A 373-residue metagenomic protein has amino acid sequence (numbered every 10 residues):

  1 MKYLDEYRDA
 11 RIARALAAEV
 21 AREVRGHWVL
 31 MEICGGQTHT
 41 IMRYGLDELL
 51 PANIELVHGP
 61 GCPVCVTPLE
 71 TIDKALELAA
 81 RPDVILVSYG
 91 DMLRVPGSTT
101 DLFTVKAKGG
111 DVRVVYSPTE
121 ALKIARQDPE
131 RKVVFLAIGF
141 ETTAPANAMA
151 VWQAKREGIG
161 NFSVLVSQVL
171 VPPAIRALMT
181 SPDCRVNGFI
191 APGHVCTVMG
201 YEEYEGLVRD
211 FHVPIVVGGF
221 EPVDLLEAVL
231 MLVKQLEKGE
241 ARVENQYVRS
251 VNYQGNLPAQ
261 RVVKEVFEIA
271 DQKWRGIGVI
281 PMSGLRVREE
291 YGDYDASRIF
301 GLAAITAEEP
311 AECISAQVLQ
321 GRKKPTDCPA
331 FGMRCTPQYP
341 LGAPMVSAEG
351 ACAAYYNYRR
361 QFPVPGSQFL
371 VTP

Functional and structural regions predicted by a protein language model:
M1-E130, A144, A148, W152-E157 (+4 more regions): Metallocofactor- and cofactor-centric catalytic cores in central/energy metabolism, strongly enriched
V115, L136, G218-G219: Active-site-adjacent beta-strand anchor residues
L165, D183-N252: A conserved active-site cap/scaffold subdomain adjacent to cofactor or substrate pockets
Q168-I175, G255-P258: Short, conserved secondary-structure transition motifs
L226-Q317: Internal helical hairpin/lid segments
R360-P373: Short, basic, low-complexity termini and linkers enriched in Ser/Thr/Gly/Pro that act as targeting/leader peptides
